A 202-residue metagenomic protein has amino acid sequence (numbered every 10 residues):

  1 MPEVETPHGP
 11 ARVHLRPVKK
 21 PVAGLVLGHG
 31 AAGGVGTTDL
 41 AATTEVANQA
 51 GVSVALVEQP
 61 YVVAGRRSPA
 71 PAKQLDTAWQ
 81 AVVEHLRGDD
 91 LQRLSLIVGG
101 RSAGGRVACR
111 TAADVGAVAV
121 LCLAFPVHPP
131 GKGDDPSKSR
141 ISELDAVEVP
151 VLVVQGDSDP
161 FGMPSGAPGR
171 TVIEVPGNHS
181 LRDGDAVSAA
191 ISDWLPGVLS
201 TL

Functional and structural regions predicted by a protein language model:
V4-S95, V107, R140, E174 (+2 more regions): Serine-hydrolase catalytic machinery in alpha/beta-hydrolase-like enzymes
V98-G100, L123: Short beta-strand immediately N-terminal to the catalytic nucleophile in serine-hydrolase-like folds
G100-G104, A108: Gly/Ala-rich beta-loop-alpha elbow adjacent to hydrolase catalytic centers
V107-T111, G131: Hydrolases whose catalytic domains are alpha/beta-hydrolase-1, hotdog thioesterase, or metallo-beta-lactamase-like
G116-H128: A conserved short beta-strand
V147-E148, V153-Q155: Short beta-strand/loop motif that positions the catalytic acidic residue of the alpha/beta-hydrolase fold
G156, P160-G166, R182: Conserved alpha/beta-hydrolase "acid-adjacent" motif
S180-L202: Catalytic active-site module of serine/aspartate enzymes centered on a nucleophile-bearing elbow/loop
